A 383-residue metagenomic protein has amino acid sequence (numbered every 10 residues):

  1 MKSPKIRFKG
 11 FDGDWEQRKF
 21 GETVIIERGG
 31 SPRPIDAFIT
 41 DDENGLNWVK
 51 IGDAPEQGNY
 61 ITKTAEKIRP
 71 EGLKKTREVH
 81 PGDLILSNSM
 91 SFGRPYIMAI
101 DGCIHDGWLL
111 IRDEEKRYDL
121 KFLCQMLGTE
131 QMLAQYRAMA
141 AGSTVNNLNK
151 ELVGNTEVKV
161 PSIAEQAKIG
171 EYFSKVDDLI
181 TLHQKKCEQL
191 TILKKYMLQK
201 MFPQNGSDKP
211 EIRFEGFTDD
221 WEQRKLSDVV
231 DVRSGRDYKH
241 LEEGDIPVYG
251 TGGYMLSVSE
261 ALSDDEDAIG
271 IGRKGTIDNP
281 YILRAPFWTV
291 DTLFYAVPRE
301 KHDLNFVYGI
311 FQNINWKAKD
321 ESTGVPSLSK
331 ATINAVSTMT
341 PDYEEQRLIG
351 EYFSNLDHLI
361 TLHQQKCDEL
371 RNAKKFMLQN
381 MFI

Functional and structural regions predicted by a protein language model:
M1-E16, T156, S162-E222, E345-I383: Amphipathic alpha-helical segments with low aromatic content
I6-K9, R18-T23, G52, E130 (+6 more regions): Structural detector for helix-capping/boundary residues
K9-S31, R213-Y249: Non-catalytic DNA-recognition/assembly elements of restriction-modification systems
W15, K19-F20, V24, E43 (+8 more regions): Non-catalytic beta-sheet/beta-sandwich ligand-binding modules that flank or precede catalytic cores
R33-I39, M139, K239-I246, T323-V325: Short coil/turn segments at secondary-structure boundaries
K50-G52, N59-E130, G250-Q312, E321-V325 (+1 more regions): A short beta-sheet element
N88, C103-L109, A141-A164, W288-T292 (+1 more regions): A short glycine-rich beta-alpha junction/loop motif
W316: Catalytic core of tubulin tyrosine ligase-like
